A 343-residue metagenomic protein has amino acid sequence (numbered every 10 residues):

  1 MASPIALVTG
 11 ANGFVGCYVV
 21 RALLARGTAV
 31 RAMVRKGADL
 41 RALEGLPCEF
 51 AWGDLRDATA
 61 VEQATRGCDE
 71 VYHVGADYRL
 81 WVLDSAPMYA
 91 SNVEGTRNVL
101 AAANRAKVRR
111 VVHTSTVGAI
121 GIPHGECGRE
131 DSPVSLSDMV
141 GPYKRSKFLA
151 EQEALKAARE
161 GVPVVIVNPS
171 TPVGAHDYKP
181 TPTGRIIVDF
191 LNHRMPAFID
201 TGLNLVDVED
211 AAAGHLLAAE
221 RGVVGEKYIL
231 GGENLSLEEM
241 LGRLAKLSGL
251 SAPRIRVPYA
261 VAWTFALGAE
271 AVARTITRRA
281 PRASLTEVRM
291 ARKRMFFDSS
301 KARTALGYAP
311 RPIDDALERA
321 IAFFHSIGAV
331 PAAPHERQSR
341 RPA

Functional and structural regions predicted by a protein language model:
A6-R26: N-terminal Rossmann NAD(P)H-binding glycine-rich loop of SDR-like oxidoreductase domains
G37-E44, C48-E94, A102: NAD(P)H-binding glycine-rich loop region in Rossmannoid oxidoreductase-like domains and their noncatalytic homologs
S91-Y143: Conserved Rossmann-fold NAD(P)-dependent oxidoreductase catalytic core, especially the SDR/UDP-sugar
N98, L149, P182, I199-A219 (+1 more regions): Substrate-positioning beta->alpha
V140-V165: Active-site Tyr-X1-5-Lys
G161-I166, S170-N204: NAD(P)-dependent short-chain dehydrogenase/reductase
G214-R282, S299, D315-A343: Mid/C-terminal beta-alpha module of Rossmann-like enzyme folds, strongest in SDR-family dehydrogenases/epimerases
